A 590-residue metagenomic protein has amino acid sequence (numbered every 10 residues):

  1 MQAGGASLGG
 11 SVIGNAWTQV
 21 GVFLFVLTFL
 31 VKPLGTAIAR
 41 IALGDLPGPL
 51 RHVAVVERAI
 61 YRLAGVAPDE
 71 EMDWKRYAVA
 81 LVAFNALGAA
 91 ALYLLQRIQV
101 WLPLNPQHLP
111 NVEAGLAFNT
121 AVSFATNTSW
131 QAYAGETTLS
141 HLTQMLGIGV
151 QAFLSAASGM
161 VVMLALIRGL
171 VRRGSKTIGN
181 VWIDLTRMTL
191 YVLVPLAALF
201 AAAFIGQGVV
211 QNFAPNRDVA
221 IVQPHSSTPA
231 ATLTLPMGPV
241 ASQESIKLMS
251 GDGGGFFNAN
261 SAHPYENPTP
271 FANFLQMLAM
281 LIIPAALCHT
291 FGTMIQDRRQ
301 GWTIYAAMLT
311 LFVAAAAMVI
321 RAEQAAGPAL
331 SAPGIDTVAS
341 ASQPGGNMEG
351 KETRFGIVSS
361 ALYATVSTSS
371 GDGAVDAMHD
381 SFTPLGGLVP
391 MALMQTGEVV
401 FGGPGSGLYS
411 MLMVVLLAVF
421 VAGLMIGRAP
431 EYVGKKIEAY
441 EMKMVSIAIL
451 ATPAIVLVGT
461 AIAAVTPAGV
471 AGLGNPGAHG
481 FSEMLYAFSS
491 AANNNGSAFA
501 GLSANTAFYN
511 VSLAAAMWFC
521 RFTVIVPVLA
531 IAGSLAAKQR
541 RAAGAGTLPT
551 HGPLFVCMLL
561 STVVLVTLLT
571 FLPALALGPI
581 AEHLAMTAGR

Functional and structural regions predicted by a protein language model:
A3-R590: Membrane-proximal intracellular helices of multi-pass ion channels
